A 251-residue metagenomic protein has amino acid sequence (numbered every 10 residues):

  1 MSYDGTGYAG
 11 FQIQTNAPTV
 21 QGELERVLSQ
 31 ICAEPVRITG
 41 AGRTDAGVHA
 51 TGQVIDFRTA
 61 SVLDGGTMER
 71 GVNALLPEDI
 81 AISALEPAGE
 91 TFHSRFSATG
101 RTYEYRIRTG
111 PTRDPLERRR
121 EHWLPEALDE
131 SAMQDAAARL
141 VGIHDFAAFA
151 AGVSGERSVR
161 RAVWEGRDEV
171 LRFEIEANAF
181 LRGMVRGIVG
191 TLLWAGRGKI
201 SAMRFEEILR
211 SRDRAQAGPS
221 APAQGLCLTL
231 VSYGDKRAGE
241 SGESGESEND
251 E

Functional and structural regions predicted by a protein language model:
M1-E251: Structured-RNA-binding interfaces characteristic of tRNA pseudouridine synthases
